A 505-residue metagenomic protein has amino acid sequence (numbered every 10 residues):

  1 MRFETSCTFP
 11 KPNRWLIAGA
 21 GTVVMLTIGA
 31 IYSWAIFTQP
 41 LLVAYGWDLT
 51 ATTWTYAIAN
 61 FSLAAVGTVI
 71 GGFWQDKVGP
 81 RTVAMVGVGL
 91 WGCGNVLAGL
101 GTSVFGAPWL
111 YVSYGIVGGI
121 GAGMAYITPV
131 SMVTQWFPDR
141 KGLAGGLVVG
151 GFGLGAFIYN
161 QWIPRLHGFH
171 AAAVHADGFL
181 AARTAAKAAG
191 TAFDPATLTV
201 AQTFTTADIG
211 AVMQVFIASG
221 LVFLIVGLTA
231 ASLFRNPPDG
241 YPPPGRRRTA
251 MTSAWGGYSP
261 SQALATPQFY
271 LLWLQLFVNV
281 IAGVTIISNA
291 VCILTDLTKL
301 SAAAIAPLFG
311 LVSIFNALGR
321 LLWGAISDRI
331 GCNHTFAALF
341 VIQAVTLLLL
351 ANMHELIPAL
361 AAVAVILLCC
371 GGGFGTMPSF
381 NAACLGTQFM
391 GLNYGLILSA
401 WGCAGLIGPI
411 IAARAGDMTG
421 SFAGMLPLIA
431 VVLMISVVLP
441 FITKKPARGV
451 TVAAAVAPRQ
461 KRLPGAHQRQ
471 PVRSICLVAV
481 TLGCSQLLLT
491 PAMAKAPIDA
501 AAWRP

Functional and structural regions predicted by a protein language model:
W34-Q39, N160, S261-L318, G408: Extracytoplasmic gate region of multi-pass secondary transporters
L41, M124-F137, A144-G145, G372-L385: Intracellular juxtamembrane helix-capping segments at the cytosolic ends of symmetry-related transmembrane helices
L41-L42, W74-Q75, I158, W162-A172 (+4 more regions): Interfacial helix-cap and linker-helix signal at transmembrane-aqueous boundaries of multi-pass secondary transporters
A57-F73, G310-L322: Central cavity-lining transmembrane alpha-helices of secondary-active solute carriers, predominantly the Major
G89-S103, I342-H354: C-terminal ends and interior cores of transmembrane alpha-helices in multi-pass membrane transporters/permeases
G94, A107-G123, P358-G372: Hydrophobic core of transmembrane alpha-helices in multi-pass small-molecule transporters, especially MFS/SLC-type
M213-S232, G424-F441: Symmetry-related core transmembrane helices of the 12-TM Major Facilitator Superfamily/SLC fold
A304, F309-F380: C-terminal transmembrane helical hairpin of 12-TM major facilitator-type secondary transporters
